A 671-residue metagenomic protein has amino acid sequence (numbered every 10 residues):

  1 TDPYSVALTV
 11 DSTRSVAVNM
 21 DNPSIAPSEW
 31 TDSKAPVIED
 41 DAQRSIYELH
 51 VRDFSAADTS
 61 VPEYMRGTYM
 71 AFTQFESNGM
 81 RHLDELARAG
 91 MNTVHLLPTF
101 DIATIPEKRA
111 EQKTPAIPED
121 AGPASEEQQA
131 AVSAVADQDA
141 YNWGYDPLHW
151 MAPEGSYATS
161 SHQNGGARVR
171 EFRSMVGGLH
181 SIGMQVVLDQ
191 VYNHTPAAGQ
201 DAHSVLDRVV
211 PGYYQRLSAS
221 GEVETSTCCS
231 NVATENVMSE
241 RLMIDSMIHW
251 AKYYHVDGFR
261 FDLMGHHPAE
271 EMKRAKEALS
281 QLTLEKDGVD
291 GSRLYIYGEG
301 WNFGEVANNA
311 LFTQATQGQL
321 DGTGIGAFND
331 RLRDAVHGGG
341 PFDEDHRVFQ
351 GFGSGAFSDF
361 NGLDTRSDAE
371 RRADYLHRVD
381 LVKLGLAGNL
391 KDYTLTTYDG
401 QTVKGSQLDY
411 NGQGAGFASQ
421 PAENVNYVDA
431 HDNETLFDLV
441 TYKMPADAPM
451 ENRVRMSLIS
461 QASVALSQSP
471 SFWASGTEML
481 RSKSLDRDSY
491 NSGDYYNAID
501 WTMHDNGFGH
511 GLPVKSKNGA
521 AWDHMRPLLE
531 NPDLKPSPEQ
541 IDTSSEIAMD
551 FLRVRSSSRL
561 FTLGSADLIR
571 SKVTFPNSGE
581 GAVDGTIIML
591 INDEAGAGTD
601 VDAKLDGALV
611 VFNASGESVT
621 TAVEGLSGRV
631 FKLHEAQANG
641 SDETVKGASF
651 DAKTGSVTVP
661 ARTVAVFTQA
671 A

Functional and structural regions predicted by a protein language model:
T1-E48, F54-G67: The feature marks proteins involved in alpha-glucan
S45-Y47, V94, V186-L188, F259 (+2 more regions): Hydrophobic faces of well-ordered beta-strands that scaffold small-molecule active sites in alpha/beta enzyme cores
L49, L96, W150, W250 (+5 more regions): Conserved, mostly hydrophobic/aromatic
R52-A57, V61-T73, D84-N92, L97-Y254 (+5 more regions): Substrate-binding/active-site clefts of carbohydrate-active enzymes
R109, K113-A116, L263-N411, A415-F417 (+2 more regions): Active-site-proximal helices and loops of the catalytic beta/alpha 8
G405-L609, A614-T620, R629: Loop/helix patches that line or flank the sugar-binding groove of alpha-linked glycan CAZymes
S618-A638: Beta-strand-rich binding/interaction modules
A648-A671: C-terminal beta-strand-rich structural cap/linker in extracellular carbohydrate-active enzymes
